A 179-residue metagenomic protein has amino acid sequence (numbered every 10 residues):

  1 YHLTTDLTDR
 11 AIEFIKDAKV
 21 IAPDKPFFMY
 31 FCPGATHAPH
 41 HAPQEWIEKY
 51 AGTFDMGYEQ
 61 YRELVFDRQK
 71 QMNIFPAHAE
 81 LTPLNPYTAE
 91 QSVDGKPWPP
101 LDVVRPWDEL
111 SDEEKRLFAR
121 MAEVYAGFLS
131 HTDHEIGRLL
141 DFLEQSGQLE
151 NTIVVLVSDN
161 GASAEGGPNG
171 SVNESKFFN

Functional and structural regions predicted by a protein language model:
Y1-N179: Active-site-proximal cap/lid insertion segments
